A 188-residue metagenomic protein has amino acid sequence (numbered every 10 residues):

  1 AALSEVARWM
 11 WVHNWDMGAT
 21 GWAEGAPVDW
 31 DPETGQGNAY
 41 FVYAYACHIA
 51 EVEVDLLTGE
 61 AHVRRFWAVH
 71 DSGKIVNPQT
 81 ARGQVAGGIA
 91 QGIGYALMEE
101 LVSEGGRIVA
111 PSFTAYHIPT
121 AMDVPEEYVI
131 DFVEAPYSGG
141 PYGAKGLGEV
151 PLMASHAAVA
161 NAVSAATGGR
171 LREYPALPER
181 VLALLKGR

Functional and structural regions predicted by a protein language model:
A1-R188: C-terminal catalytic domains of large/alpha subunits in multi-subunit enzymes
